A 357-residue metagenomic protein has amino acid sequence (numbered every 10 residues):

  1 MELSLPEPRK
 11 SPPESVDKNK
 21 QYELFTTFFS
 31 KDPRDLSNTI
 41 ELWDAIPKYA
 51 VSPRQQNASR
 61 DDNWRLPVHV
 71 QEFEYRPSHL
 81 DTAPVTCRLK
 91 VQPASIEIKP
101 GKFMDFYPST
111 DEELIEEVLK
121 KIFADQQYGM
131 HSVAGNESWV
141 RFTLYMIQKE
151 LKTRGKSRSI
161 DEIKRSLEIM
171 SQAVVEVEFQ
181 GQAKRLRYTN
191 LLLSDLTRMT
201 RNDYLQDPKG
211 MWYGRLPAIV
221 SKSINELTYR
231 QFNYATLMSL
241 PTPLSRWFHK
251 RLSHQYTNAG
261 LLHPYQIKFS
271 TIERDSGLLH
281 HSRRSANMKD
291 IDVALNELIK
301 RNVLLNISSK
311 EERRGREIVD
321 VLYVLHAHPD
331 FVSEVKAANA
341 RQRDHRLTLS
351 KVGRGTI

Functional and structural regions predicted by a protein language model:
M1-I357: Charged, alpha-helix-forming regions
